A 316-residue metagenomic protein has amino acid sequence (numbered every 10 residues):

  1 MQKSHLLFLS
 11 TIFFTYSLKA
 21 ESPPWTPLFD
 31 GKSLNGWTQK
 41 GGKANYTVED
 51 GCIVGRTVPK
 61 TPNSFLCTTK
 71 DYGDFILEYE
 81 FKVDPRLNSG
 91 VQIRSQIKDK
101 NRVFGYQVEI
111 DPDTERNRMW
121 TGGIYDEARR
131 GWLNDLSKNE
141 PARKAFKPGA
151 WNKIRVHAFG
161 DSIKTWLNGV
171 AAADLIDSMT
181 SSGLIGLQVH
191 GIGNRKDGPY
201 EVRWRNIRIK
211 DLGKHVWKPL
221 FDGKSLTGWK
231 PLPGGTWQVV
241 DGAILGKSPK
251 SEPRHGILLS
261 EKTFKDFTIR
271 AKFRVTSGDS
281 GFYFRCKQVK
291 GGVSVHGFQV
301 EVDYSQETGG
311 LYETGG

Functional and structural regions predicted by a protein language model:
M1-L7: Bacterial N-terminal signal peptides that target proteins for export
F8-T15: Bacterial N-terminal signal peptides
A20-G316: Carbohydrate-interacting regions of secretory-pathway proteins
